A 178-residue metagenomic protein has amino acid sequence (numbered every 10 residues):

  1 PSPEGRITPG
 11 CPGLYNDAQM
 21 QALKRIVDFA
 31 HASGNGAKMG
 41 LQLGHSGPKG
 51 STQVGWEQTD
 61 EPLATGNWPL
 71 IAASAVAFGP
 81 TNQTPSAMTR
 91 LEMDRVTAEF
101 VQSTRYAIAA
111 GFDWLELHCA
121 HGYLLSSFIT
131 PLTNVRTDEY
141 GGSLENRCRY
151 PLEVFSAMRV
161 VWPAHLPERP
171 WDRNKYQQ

Functional and structural regions predicted by a protein language model:
P1, L70-V76, W114-F128, L166: Short coil-to-beta-strand
P1-W56, R90, R95: Acidic/aromatic-lined carbohydrate-recognition and catalytic surfaces of CAZymes acting on diverse glycans
P12-M39, I129-P167: Alpha-helix-loop-beta-strand connector modules within alpha/beta enzyme cores
V27-A30, E92-L115, P151-V161: An active-site-proximal structural segment forming one wall of the substrate-binding cleft that immediately precedes
K38, G44-Y106, A110: Non-globular sequence segments
M39-L43, L115-L117, P167-P170: Hydrophobic faces of well-ordered beta-strands that scaffold small-molecule active sites in alpha/beta enzyme cores
H45-G47, C119-H121, R173-K175: Active-site-proximal loop/turn and secondary-structure-junction residues that shape catalytic pockets, frequently
E145, E168-Q178: Non-catalytic scaffold segments within catalytic domains of secreted glycoside hydrolases
